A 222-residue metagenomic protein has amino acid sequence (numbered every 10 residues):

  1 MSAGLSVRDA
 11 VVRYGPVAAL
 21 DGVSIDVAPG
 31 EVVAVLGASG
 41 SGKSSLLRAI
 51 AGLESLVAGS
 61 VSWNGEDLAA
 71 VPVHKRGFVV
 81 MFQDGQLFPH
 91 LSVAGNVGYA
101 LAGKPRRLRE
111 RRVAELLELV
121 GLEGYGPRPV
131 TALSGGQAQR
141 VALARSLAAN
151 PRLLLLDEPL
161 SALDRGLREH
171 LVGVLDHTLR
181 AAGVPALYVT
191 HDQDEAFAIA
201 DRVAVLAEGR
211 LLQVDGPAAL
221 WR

Functional and structural regions predicted by a protein language model:
G15, V71-P72, L91, G95-R111 (+1 more regions): ABC-type ATPase nucleotide-binding domains, specifically the catalytic core motifs of the NBD
S55, D67-V80, G103-R107: ABC ATPase NBD coupling module
L108-Y125, D176-R180: Conserved ABC ATPase "signature" region
P129-L133, Q137: Conserved ABC ATPase signature
A148-R152: A short, proline-enriched helix->beta-strand linker immediately N-terminal to the Walker B motif in ABC-type P-loop
V214-D215: ABC ATPase "signature
